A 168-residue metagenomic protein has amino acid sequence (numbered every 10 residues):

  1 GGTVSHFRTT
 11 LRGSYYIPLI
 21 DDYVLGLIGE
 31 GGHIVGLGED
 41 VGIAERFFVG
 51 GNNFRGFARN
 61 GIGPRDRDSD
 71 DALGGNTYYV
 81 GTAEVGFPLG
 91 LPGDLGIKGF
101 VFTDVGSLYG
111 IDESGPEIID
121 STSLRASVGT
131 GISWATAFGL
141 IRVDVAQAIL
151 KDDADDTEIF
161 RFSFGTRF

Functional and structural regions predicted by a protein language model:
G1-I97, V101-D112, P116-E117, A154 (+1 more regions): C-terminal outer-membrane beta-barrel translocator/porin domains of Gram-negative envelope proteins and their
F7, A126, E158: Exposed loop/turn and edge beta-strand positions of beta-sandwich/beta-sheet ligand-binding modules
V24, L140-R142: Membrane-spanning beta-strand positions in outer-membrane beta-barrel proteins
V80, R125-G129, L140, R161: Short amphipathic alpha-helical surface patches that serve as generic macromolecular interface elements
V85-P88, T130-A135: Short basic/hydrophobic patches in alpha-helices and adjacent helix-turn junctions that form amphipathic surface motifs
S114-T130: A short alpha/beta connector and helix-capping loop motif
I132-G139, T157-F168: Outer-membrane beta-barrel "beta-signal"
A146-K151: A short, acidic, flexible beta-alpha connecting loop/helix-capping segment that sits on the rim of active
